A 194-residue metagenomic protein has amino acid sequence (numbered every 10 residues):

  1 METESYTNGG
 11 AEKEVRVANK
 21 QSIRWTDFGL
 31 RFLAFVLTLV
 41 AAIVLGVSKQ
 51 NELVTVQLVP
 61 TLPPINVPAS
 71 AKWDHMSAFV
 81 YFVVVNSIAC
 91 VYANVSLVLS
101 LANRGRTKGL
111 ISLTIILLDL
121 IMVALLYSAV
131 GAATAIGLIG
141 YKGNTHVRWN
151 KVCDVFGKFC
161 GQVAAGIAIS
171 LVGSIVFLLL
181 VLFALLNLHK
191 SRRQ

Functional and structural regions predicted by a protein language model:
M1-W25, L58, R192-Q194: Plant-biased recognition of short, low-complexity, intrinsically disordered N-terminal tails
G9, N51-Y81, N144, R148-K151: A surface-exposed beta-alpha-beta supersecondary segment
R16-K20, P68-D74, V155, F159: Helix-boundary and loop/linker segments of multi-pass membrane transporters
R24-A41, L45, M76-I139, F177-N187: Signature of small four-pass
W25-T26, V80, L117, K151-I175: Individual transmembrane alpha-helices with interfacial aromatic-anchor signatures
A42-K49, P60: N-terminal amphipathic alpha-helical segments
Q57-I65, A132-G166: Juxtamembrane loop segments immediately following a transmembrane helix
I167-Q194: C-terminal or internal capping secondary-structure element at the end of a domain, subdomain, or sheet
